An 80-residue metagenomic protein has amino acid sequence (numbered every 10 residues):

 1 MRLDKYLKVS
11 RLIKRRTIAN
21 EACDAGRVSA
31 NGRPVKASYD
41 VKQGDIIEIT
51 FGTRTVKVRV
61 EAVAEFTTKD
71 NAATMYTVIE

Functional and structural regions predicted by a protein language model:
M1-V41: A basic, amphipathic helix-loop patch mediating RNA/tRNA/ribosome contacts
T53-E80: C-terminal structural segments of small proteins and small subunits
